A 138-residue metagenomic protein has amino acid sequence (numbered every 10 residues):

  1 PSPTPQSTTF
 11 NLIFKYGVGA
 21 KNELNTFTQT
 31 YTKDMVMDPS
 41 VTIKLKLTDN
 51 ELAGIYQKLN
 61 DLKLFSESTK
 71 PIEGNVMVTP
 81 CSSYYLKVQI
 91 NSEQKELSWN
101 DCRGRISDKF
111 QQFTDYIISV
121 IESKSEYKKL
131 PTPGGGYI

Functional and structural regions predicted by a protein language model:
P1, D49-N75: Charged, amphipathic alpha-helical segments
P1-I13, G17, P71-I138: Short, well-ordered, aromatic-rich surface patches in folded extracellular/luminal domains
T4, K21, M35-M37: Homeobox/homeodomain signature
V18-T28: Short, solvent-exposed loop/hinge segments that bridge or flank secondary-structure elements
N22-L24, L45-L47, L86-V88: Short, exposed beta-strand/loop patches in secreted or surface proteins that constitute
Q29-I43, L97-W99: Acidic/histidine-rich, surface-exposed loop or edge segments in extracytoplasmic proteins
L45-N50, G104, D108: Soluble non-cytosolic domains of exported or imported proteins
L47-G54, V88-Q94: A short, structured loop/turn motif at beta-sheet edges
